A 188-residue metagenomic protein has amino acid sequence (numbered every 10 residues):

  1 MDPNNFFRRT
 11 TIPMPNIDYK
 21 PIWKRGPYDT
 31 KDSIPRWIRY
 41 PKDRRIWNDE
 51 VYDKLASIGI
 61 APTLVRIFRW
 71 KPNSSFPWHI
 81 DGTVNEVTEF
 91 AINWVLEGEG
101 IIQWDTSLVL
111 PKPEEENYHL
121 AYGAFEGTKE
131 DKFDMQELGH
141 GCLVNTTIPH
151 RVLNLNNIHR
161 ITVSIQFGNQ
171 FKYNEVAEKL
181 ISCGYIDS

Functional and structural regions predicted by a protein language model:
M1-I67, S75: Non-heme Fe(II)/2-oxoglutarate
F7, E89-A91, R160-T162: Short hydrophobic/aromatic beta-strand or adjacent loop that forms the aromatic wall/cage of a ligand/substrate-binding
T11-M14, L96, I165-N169: Short beta-strand-to-loop capping motifs
A56-A61, E97-I101, L155, Q170-K172: Secondary-structure boundary elements
A61, E86-T88, N157-H159: A short, structural micro-pattern
L64-R66, N93, R151, T162: Generic structural signal for residues positioned in beta-strands
R66, W70-G141: Catalytic core of non-heme Fe(II) oxygenases with the double-stranded beta-helix
P113-S188: Catalytic core of Fe(II)/2-oxoglutarate
